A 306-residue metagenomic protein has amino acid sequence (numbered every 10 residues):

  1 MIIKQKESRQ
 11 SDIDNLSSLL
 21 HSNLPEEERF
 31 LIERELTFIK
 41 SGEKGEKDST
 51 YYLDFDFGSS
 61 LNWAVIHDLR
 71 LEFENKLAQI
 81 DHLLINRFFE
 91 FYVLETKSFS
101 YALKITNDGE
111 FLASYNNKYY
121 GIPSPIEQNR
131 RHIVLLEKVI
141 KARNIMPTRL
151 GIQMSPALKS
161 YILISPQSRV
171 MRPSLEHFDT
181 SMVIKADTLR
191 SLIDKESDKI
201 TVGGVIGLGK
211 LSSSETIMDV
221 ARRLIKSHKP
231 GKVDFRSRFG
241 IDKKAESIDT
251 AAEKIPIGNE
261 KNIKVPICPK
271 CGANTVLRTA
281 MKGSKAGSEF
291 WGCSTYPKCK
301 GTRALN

Functional and structural regions predicted by a protein language model:
M1-A78, F88, K118-K282, A286-S288 (+1 more regions): Surface-exposed interaction regions that form or flank ligand-binding interfaces
N75, L84-A113: Active-site beta-strand-loop-beta-strand hairpin of nuclease catalytic cores that positions key catalytic residues
L84, W291-C293: Short beta-strand element of the conserved SAM-dependent methyltransferase core
I267, G292, K298: The −1 position to Zn-ligating cysteines in a subset of zinc-ribbon hairpins
T295-N306: Short metal-binding segments enriched for Cys and/or His
